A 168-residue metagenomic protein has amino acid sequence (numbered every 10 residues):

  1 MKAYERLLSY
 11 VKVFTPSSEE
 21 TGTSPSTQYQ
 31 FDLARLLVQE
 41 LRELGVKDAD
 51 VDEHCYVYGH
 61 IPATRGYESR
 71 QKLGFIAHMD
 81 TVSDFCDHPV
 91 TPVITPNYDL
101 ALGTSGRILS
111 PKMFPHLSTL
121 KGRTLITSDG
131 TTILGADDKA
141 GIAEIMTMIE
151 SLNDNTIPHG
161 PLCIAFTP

Functional and structural regions predicted by a protein language model:
M1-K2, H54, D87, I157: Generic structural signal for short, solvent-exposed loop/turn connectors between secondary structure elements
K2-E5, Q28, D32, L36 (+3 more regions): Conserved active-site and cofactor/substrate-binding residues in soluble primary-metabolism enzymes
K2-Q28, T127: N-terminal capping segment at the start of a domain
S9-P16, Q39-K47, E150-P158, T167: Generic secondary-structure signature for well-ordered alpha-helical cores
G22-R70, G74-I76, D80: A non-catalytic alpha/beta surface segment that caps or lines the substrate-entry region of metallo-dependent hydrolase
V57-I61, P161-P168: Beta-rich nucleic-acid/ligand-interaction surfaces
Y67-T156, P161, F166: Active-site metal-coordination/substrate-binding segment of hydrolases, especially metallo-dependent peptidases
